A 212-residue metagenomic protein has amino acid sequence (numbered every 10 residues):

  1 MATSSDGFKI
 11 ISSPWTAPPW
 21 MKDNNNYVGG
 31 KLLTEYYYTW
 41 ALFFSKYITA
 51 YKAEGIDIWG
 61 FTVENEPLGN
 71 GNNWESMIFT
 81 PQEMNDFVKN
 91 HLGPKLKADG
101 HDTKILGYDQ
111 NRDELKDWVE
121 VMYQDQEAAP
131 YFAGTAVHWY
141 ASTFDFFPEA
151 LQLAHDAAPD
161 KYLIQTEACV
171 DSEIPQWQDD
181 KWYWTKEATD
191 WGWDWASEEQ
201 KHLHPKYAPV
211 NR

Functional and structural regions predicted by a protein language model:
M1-D125: Substrate-binding cleft and catalytic face of glycoside hydrolase catalytic domains, especially the flexible beta-alpha
S5, G100, A129-P130, A158-D160: Short, well-ordered coil/turn elements that cap or connect secondary structure elements
P14, P18-P19, P67, P81 (+7 more regions): Proline-rich intrinsically disordered, low-complexity coils
W40, E54, N85, A128 (+3 more regions): Active-site-proximal structural scaffolding
K89, K95-K97, D113, D117-E127 (+4 more regions): Membrane-embedded translocation segments of transport machinery
I105-G107, G134-W139: Short catalytic-loop micro-motif centered on adjacent basic/acidic residues
V137-R212: Catalytic-core region of carbohydrate-active enzymes that cleave or remodel glycosidic bonds
